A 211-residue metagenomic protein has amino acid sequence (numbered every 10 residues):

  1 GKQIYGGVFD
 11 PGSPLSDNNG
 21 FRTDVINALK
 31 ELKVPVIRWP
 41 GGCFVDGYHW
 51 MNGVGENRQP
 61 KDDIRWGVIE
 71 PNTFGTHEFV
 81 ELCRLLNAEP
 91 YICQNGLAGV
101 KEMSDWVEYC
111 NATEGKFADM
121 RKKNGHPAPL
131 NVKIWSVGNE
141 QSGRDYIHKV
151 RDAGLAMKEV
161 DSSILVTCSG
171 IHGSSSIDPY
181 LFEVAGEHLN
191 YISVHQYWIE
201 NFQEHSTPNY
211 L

Functional and structural regions predicted by a protein language model:
G1-I177, F182-Y191: Non-catalytic accessory regions flanking glycosidase/transglycosidase catalytic cores in CAZymes
G143, Y197-L211: Substrate-binding surface in catalytic domains of secreted glycosidases
S193-H195: Long, well-ordered, tryptophan-enriched scaffold segments
